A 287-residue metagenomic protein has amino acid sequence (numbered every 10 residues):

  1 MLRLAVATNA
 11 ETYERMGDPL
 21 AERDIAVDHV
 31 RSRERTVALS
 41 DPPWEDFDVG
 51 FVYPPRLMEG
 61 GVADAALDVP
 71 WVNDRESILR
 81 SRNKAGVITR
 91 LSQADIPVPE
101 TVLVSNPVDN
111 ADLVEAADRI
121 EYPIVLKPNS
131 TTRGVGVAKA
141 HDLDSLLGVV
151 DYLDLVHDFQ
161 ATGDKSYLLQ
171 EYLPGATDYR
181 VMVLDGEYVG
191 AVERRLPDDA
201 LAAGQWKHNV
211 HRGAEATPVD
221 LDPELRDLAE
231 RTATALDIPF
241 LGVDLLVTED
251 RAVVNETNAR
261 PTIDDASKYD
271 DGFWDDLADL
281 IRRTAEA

Functional and structural regions predicted by a protein language model:
R3, A7-S105: Conserved N-proximal alpha/beta basic substrate-recognition cap immediately N-terminal to, or forming the N-lobe
P55-L57, N129-T131, R260: Short glycine-rich anion-binding loops that position phosphate/pyrophosphate groups of nucleotides and phosphorylated
D68, R80-Y167: Active-site nucleotide/adenylate-binding loops and adjacent lid/helix of ATP-dependent enzymes
T132, D198-D199, E249, P261-I263: Feature marks short, surface-exposed loop/turn motifs that line or immediately flank catalytic pockets and channel
H141-L228, T232: Phosphate-binding site of ATP-dependent enzymes
A202-R251, D275-D276, L280-A287: A long amphipathic alpha-helix within ATP-dependent nucleotide-binding catalytic cores
N258-Y269, F273: Glycine-rich phosphate/pyrophosphate-binding beta-alpha loops
